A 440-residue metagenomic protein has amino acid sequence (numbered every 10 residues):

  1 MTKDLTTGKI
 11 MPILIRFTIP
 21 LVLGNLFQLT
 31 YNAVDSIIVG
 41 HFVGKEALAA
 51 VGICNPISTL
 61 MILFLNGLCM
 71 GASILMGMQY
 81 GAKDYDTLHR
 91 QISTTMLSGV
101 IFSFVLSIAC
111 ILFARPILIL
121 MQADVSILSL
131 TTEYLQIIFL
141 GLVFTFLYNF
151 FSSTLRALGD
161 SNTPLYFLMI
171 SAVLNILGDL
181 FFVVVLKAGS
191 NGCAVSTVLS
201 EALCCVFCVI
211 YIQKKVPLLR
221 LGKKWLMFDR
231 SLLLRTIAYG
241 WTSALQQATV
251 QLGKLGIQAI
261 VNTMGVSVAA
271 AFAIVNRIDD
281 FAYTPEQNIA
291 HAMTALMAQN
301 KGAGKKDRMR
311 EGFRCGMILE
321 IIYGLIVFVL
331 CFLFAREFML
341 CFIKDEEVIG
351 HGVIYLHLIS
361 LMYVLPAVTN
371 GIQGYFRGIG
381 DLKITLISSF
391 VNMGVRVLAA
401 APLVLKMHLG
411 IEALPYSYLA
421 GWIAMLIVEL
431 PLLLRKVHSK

Functional and structural regions predicted by a protein language model:
M1-T18, M76-G141, V185-W241, M297-M362 (+1 more regions): Short alpha-helical transmembrane segments in multi-pass integral membrane proteins
L5-F42, P56-G71, L75, V100-S107 (+6 more regions): N-terminal transmembrane alpha-helices
R16-D35, I137, S171, S200-C204 (+4 more regions): Transmembrane helical elements of multi-pass membrane transporters/channels
L21, N25, I37, I74 (+14 more regions): Transmembrane alpha-helix boundary and packing residues in multipass membrane permease domains and related
L26, T30-A49, L118-V125, F181-A188 (+5 more regions): Helix-terminus/linker motif at the lipid-water interface of multi-pass membrane proteins
L48-I108, T145-P164, A271-A335, P366-G380 (+1 more regions): Small-residue-rich hydrophobic transmembrane alpha-helices
L60-L63, N175-D179, C204-V209, F281-T284 (+3 more regions): Hydrophobic transmembrane alpha-helices of multi-pass small-molecule transporters
C69, I137-R156, P164-A172, C193-C208 (+4 more regions): Short runs within selected transmembrane alpha-helices of multi-pass transporters and secretion channels
